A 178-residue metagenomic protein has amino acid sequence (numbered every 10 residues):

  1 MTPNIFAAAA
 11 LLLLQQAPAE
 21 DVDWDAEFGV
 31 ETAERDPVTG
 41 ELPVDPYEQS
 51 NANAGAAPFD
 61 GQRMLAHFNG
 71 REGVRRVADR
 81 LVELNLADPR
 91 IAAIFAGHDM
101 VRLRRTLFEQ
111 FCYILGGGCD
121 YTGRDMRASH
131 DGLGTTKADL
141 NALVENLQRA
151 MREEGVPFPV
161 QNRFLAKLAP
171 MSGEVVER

Functional and structural regions predicted by a protein language model:
M1-A17: Sec-dependent N-terminal signal peptides
A17-R178: Core of compact, soluble alpha-helical bundle domains
